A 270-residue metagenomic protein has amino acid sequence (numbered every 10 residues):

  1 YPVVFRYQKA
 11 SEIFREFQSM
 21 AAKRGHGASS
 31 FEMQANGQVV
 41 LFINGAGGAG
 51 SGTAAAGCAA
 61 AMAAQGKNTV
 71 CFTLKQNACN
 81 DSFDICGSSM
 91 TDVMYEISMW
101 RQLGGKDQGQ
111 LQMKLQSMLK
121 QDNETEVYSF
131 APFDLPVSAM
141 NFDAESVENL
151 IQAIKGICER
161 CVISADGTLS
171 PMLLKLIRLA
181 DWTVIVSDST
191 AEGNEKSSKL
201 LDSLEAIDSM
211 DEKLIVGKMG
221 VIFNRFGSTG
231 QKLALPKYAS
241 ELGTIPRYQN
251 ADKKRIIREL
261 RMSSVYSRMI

Functional and structural regions predicted by a protein language model:
Y1, Y7, I43-G47, L74 (+5 more regions): Structural motif
Y1-V39: Extreme N-terminal, non-catalytic leader segments that precede Walker-type/kinase nucleotide-binding cores
V4, V40, V70-F72, Y128-F130 (+3 more regions): Hydrophobic/aromatic beta-strand patches that form the interior of the parallel beta-sheet core in alpha/beta enzyme
E12-E16, G193-K199, A251-I257: Short, charged, surface-exposed secondary-structure boundary motifs
N36-N77, S82, I154: Walker A/P-loop phosphate-binding motif and the immediately C-terminal alpha-helix
L74-G156, A251-K253: P-loop/Walker-type NTP enzyme "switch/lid" segment
N149-R160, A165-P246: Conserved catalytic-core segment of NTP-binding enzymes
N250-I270: C-terminal boundary of histidine-terminating zinc-finger modules
